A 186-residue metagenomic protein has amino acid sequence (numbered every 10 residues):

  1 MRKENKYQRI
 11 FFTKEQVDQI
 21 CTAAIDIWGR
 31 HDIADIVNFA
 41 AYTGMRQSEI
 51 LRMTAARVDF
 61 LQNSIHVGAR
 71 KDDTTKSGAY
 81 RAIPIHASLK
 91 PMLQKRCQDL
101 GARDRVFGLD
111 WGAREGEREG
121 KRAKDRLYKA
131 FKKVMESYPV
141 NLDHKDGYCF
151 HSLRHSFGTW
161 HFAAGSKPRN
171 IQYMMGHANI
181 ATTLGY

Functional and structural regions predicted by a protein language model:
M1-Q47, L51, L61: Basic, Lys/Arg- and aromatic-enriched nucleic-acid-binding interface segment
K3, F11, A69-D73, A113 (+2 more regions): Catalytic-site neighborhood detector that most strongly recognizes the C-terminal catalytic loop/helix of tyrosine
K6, D73-Q94, R103-K133, C149: C-terminal catalytic core of Y-nucleophile DNA break-rejoin enzymes
K14-Q19, A23, T43, R52-K95: Conserved tyrosine-mediated DNA breakage-rejoining catalytic core shared by Y-recombinases
I20, F131, T183-Y186: Mobile genetic element proteins and their domesticated derivatives, centered on retroelements and DNA transposons
T22-A34, T43, I83, C97-R105 (+2 more regions): Short, basic (Lys/Arg/His-rich) helix/loop patches that form interaction surfaces in the mid-to-C-terminal regions
R57-S64, S166-Y186: Short, polar N-cap/turn motifs at the start of nucleic acid-interacting alpha helices
